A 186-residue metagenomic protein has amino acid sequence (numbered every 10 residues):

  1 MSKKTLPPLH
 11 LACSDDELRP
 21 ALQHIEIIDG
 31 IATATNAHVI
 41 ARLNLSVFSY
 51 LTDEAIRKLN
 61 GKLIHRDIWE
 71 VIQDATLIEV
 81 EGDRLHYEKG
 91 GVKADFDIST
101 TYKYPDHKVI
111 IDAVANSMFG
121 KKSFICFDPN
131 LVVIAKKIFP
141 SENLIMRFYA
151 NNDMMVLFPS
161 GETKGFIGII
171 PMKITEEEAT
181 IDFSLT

Functional and structural regions predicted by a protein language model:
M1-T186: DNA polymerase processivity clamps
